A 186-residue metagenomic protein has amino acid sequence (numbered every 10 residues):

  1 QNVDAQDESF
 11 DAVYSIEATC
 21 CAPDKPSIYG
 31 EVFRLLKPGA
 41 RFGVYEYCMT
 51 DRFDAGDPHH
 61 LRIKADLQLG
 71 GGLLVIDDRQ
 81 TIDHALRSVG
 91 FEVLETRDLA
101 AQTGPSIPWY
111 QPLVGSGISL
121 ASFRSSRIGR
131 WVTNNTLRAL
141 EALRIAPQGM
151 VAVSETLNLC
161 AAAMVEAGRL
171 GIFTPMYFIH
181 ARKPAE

Functional and structural regions predicted by a protein language model:
Q1-V13: A short acidic, Gly/Pro-enriched loop at the edge of an enzyme's catalytic core that lines a small-molecule cofactor
N2-V3, C21, T50: Active-site loop signature of alpha/beta-hydrolase-fold enzymes
S9, P38, G90-E92: Short loop/turn motifs at secondary-structure junctions
D11-P26: A short SAM/SAH-binding and catalytic strip from SAM-dependent methyltransferases
P26-R41: A short glycine-rich, Lys/Arg-flanked "PGG" loop and its adjoining helix->strand segment in the class I
V44-E46: Acidic carboxylate diad motif detector
A55-F173, R182-P184: Substrate-binding/catalytic lobe of Class I Rossmann-like enzymes that use SAM or dcSAM, i.e., the mid-to-C-terminal
F178: Short hydrophobic/aromatic beta-strand element in the GNAT-like acyltransferase core that lines or flanks the acyl-donor
